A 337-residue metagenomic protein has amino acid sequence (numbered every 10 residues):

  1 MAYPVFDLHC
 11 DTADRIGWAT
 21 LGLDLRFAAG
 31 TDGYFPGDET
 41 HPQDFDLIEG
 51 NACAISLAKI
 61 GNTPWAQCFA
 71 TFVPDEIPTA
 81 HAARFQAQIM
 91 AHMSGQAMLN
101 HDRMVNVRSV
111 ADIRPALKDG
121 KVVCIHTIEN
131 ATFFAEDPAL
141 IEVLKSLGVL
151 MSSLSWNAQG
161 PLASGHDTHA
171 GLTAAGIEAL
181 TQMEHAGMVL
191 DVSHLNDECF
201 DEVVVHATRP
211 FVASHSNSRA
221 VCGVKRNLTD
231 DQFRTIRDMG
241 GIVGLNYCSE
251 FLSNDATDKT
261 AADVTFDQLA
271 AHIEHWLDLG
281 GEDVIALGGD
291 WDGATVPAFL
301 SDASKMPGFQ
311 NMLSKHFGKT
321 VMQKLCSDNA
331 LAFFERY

Functional and structural regions predicted by a protein language model:
M1-L154, Q159-H169, G223-Y337: N-terminal hydrophobic targeting/anchoring segments and the immediately downstream early-domain regions of hydrolases
T132-A135, V143-R226: Divalent metal-binding pocket/active-site signature
